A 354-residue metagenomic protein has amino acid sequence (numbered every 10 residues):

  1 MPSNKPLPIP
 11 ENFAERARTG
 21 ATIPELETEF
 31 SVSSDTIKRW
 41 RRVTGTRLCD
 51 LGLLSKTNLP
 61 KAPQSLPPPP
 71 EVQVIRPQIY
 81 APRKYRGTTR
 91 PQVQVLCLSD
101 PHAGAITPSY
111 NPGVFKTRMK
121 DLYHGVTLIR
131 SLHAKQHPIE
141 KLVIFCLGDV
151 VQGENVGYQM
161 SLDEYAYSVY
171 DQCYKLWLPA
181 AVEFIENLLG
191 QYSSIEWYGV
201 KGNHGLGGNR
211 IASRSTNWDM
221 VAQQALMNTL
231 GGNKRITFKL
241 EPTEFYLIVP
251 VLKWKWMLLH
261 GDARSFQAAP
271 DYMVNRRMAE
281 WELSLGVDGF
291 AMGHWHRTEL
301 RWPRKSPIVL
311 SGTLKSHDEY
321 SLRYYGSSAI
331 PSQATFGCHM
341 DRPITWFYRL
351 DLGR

Functional and structural regions predicted by a protein language model:
P2-A21: Short, amphipathic alpha-helical "recognition" segments used to contact nucleic acids or chromatin
T22-F30: Short alpha-helical "recognition helix" segments of helix-turn-helix
S33-T36: Short coil turns linking two alpha-helices in DNA-binding domains
K38-N58: Short, solvent-exposed alpha-helical "recognition" segments
T57-V182, S328: N-terminal active-site segment of His-dependent metallophosphoesterases
D100, D149, A181, G202 (+3 more regions): Divalent metal-coordination and catalytic microenvironments
P108-P112, K116-M119, V150-F238: Active-site neighborhood of divalent metal-dependent phosphoester bond hydrolases
L189, T216-M220, Q224-E244, L252-L352: Conserved beta-sheet core of the metallophosphoesterase superfamily
